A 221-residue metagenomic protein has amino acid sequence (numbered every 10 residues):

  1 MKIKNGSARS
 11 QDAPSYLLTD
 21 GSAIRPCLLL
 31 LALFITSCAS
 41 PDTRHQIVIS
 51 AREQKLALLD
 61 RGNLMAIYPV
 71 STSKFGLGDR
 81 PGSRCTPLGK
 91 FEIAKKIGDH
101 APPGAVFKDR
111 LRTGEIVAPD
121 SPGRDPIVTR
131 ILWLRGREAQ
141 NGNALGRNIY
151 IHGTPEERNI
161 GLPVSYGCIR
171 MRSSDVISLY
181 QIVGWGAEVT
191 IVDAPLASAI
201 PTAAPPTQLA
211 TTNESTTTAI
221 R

Functional and structural regions predicted by a protein language model:
M1-S22: N-terminal secretory signal peptides that target proteins for export/translocation
I24-L30: Sec-dependent signal peptide recognition, specifically the positively charged N-region followed immediately by
I35-S37: C-terminal motif of bacterial Sec signal peptides marking the signal peptidase cleavage site
A39-G76: A structural motif detector for short, solvent-exposed N-terminal "entry" segments of globular domains
D42, R80-C85, A101-R221: Exported/periplasmic cell-wall-interacting domains
Q46, I67-P69, K90, N148 (+1 more regions): Well-ordered beta-strand positions in beta-sheet-rich domains
E53-K55, K90, I131: Structural motif
M65, P69-A101: Electropositive
